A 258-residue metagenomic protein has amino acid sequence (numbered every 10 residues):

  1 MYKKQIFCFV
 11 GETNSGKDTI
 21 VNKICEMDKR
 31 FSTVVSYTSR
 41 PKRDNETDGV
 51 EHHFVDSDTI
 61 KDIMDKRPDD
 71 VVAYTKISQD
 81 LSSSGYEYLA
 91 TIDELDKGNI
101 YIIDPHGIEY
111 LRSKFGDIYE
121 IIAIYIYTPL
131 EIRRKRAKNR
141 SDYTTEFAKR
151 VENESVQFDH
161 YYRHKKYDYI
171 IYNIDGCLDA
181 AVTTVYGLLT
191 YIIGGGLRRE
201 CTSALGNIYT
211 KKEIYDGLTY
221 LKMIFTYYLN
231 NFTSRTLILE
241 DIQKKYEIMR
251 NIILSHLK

Functional and structural regions predicted by a protein language model:
F9: Hydrophobic anchor at the beta1->P-loop junction of P-loop NTPases
E12: P-loop (Walker A) phosphate-binding loop of NTP-binding proteins
S15: ATP-binding Walker
D18: Walker A/P-loop
T38-G107: ATP-dependent small-molecule kinase phosphotransfer cores that center on conserved nucleotide phosphate-binding segments
I100-D104, I118-K138: Conserved phosphate-donor/acceptor-positioning beta-strand/loop module used by diverse small-molecule
D142-N231, L237-L239, Y246-M249: Small-molecule kinase domains that catalyze NTP-dependent phosphoryl transfer to phosphate-bearing small molecules
